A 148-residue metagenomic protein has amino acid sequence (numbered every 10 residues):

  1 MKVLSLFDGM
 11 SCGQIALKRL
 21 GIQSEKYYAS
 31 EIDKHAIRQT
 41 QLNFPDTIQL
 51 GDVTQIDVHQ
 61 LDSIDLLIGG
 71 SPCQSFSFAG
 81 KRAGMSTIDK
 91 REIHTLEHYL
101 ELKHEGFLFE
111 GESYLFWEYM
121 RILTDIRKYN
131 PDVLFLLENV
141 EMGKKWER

Functional and structural regions predicted by a protein language model:
M1-R148: Conserved active-site and SAM-binding loop architecture of S-adenosyl-L-methionine-dependent nucleic-acid
